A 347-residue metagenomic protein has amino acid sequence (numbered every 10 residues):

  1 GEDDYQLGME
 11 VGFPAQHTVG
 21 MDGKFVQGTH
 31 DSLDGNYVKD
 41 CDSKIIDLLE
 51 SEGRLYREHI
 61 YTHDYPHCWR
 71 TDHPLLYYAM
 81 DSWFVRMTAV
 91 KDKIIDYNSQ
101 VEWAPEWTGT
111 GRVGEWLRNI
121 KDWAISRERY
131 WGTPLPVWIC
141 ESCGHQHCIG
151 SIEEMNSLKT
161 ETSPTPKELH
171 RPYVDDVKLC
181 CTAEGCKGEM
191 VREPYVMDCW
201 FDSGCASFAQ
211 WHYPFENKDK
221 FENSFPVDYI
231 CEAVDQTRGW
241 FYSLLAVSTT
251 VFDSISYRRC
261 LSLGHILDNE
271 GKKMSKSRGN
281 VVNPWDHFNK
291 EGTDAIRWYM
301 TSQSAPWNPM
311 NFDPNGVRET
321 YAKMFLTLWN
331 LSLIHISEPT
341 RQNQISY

Functional and structural regions predicted by a protein language model:
G1-I149, K167-Y173, W240, K272 (+2 more regions): Residue patterns forming the tRNA-binding/recognition surfaces of aminoacyl-tRNA synthetases and related DALR
V11-G23, R129-W131, M155-M310: Alpha-helical recognition segments enriched in aromatics with Gly/Pro capping that present substrate-recognition
R54, T249-T250, S337: A generic secondary-structure boundary signal that marks alpha-helix termini
H59-I60, D202, I336: Contiguous hydrophobic segments
P74, Q146-I149, K187-R192, Q342: Secreted/processed peptides and extracellular or luminal domains of membrane proteins
G150-E154: Alpha-helix N-cap recognition
I334-Y347: Single conserved hydrophobic/aromatic residue that forms the stacking wall/gate of nucleotide- or nucleobase-binding
